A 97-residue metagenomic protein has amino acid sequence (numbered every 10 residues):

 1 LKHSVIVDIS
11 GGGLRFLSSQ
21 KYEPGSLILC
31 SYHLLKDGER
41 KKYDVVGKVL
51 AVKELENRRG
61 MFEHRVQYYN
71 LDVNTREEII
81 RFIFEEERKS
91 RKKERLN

Functional and structural regions predicted by a protein language model:
L1-N97: Structured alpha-helical
